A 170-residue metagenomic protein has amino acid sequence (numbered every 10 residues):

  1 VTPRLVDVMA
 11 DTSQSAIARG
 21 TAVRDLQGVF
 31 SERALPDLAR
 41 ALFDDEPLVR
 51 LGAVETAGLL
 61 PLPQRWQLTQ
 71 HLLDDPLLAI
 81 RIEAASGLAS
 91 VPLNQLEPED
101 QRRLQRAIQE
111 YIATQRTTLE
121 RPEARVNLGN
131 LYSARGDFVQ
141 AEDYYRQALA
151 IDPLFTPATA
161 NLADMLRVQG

Functional and structural regions predicted by a protein language model:
V1, I17-F30, D37-F43, L48-L62 (+4 more regions): Structural detector for internal amphipathic alpha-helices that build alpha-solenoid repeat scaffolds
T2-M9, S31-F43, P61-L72, Q95-I112 (+1 more regions): Amphipathic alpha-helical scaffolding segments comprising HEAT/armadillo-like alpha-solenoid repeats
Q14, T117-E120, L154: Short coil loop/turn residues that delineate tetratricopeptide repeat
F43, D74, A113-R116, Q147-A150: Conserved structural position within tetratricopeptide repeats
A79-I82, Q95-E99, T156-P157: Boundary/linker segments of alpha-helical solenoid repeat arrays
V91, R106-A124: Long alpha-helical HEAT/HEAT-like repeat alpha-solenoid scaffolds in very large eukaryotic proteins, especially those
